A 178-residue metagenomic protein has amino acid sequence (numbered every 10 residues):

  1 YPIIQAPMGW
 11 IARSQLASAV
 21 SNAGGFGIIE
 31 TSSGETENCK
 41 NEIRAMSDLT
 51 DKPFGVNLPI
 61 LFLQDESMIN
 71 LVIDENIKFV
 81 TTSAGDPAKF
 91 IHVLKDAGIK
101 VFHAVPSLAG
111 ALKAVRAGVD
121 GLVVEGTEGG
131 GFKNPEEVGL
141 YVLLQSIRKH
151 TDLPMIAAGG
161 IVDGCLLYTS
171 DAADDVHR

Functional and structural regions predicted by a protein language model:
Y1-I156: Active-site entrance/lid segments in N-terminal catalytic domains of soluble metabolic enzymes
A17, L166-L167: Short, hydrophobic alpha-helical packing/hinge segments within bilobed ligand-binding/sensory domains
A104, G159, D175-H177: Conserved acidic functional residues
A157-D163, S170: Glycine-rich adenosine-cofactor-binding loop
Y168-R178: Single conserved hydrophobic/aromatic residue that forms the stacking wall/gate of nucleotide- or nucleobase-binding
